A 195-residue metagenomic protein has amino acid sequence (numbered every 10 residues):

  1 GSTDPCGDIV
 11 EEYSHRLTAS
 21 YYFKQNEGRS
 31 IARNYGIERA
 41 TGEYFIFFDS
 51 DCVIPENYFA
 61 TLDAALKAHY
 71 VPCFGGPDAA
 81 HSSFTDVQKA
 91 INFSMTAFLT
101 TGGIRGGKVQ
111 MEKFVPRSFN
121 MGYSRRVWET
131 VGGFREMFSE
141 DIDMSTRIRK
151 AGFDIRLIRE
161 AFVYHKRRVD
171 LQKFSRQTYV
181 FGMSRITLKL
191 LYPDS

Functional and structural regions predicted by a protein language model:
G1-F23: Acidic donor-binding segment of Leloir-type glycosyltransferases
G1-S2, N26-E27, S50: Conserved short acidic donor-positioning loop in nucleotide-sugar-dependent glycosyltransferases
D4-I9, C52-A65: Acidic donor-binding/catalytic loop of UDP-sugar-dependent glycosyltransferases, especially processive GT2
K24-A40, T61, M111, S118: Glycine-rich, basic loop-to-helix element that forms the pyrophosphate-binding segment of sugar-nucleotide handling
F45: Short aromatic/hydrophobic "clamp" motif used to bind/position activated sugar donors
N57-K89, F162, K166: Conserved donor NDP-sugar-binding/catalytic core segment of glycosyltransferases
A80, T101-R126, M137-S139, D143 (+4 more regions): A recurrent flexible, glycine/aromatic-enriched loop bordering the glycosyltransferase active site that acts as
R135-D194: Catalytic donor/gating beta->alpha subdomain of glycosyltransferases that bind UDP-sugars
